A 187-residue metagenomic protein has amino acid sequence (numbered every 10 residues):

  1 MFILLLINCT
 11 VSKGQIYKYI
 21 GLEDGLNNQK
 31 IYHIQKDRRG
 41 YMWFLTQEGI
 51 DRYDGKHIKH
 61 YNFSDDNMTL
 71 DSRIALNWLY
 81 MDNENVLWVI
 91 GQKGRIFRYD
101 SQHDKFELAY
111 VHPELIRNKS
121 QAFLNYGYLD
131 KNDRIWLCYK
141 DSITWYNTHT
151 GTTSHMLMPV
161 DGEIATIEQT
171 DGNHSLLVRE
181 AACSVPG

Functional and structural regions predicted by a protein language model:
M1-G187: Carboxylate-rich, polar loop motifs that coordinate divalent cations or form catalytic acidic clusters
